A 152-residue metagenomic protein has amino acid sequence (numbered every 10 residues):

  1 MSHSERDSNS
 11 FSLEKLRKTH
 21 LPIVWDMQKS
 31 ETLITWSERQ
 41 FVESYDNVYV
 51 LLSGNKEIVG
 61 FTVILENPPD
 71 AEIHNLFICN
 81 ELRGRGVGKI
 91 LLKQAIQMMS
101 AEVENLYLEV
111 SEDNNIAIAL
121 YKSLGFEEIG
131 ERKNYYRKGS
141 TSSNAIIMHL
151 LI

Functional and structural regions predicted by a protein language model:
H3, F11, K15-E81, K89-Q94 (+3 more regions): Acetyl-CoA-dependent GNAT
V50, S111-N115, N134-I152: C-terminal "cap" of GNAT-fold acetyltransferases
C79-R85, E112-D113: Active-site acidic-Proline motif in GNAT/NAT acetyltransferases
L91, N114-A117: Conserved short alpha-helix immediately C-terminal to the canonical SAM/SAH-binding motif I of Rossmann-like
M99-E109: Conserved GNAT acetyl-CoA-binding A-motif
Y121, F126, M148: Conserved active-site tyrosine of GNAT-family acetyltransferases
